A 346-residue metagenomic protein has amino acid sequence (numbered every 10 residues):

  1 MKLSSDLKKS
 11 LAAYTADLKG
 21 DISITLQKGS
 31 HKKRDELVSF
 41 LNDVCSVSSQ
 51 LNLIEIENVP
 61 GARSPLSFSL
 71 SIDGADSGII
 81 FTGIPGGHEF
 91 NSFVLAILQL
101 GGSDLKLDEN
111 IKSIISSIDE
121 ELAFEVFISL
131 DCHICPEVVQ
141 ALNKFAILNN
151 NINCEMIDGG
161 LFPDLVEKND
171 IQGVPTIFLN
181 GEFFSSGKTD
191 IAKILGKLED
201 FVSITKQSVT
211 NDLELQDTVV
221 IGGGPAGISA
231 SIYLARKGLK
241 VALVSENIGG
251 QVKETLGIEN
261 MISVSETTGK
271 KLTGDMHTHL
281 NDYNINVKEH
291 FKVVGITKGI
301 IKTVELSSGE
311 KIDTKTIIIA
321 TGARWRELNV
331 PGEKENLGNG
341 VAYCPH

Functional and structural regions predicted by a protein language model:
K2-V47, I115-M156: Local sequence-structure signature of Cys/Sec-based thiol-disulfide redox active-site neighborhoods
K32-H88, S103-L107, I118: N-terminal non-catalytic structural scaffold regions of very large proteins
L37-F40, K253-K311: N-terminal Rossmann-like dinucleotide/flavin-binding domain of flavoprotein oxidoreductases that bind FAD/FMN
N42-D73, E155-V174, F178-F183, T189-V202: Thioredoxin-like thiol-disulfide oxidoreductase module
S71-D104, F178-K206: Non-catalytic, surface beta->alpha helical segment in thiol-disulfide oxidoreductase systems
S103-I118, T205-T218: Long, charged amphipathic helices and adjacent flexible linkers at domain junctions
D119-L122, S129-L130, I134-P136, Q140-L142 (+3 more regions): Beta1-alpha1 glycine-rich phosphate/pyrophosphate-binding loop at the start of Rossmann-like nucleotide-binding domains
E182-K193, I204-I221, G249, K288-H346: FAD-binding core/adjacent interface of flavoenzyme oxidoreductases
